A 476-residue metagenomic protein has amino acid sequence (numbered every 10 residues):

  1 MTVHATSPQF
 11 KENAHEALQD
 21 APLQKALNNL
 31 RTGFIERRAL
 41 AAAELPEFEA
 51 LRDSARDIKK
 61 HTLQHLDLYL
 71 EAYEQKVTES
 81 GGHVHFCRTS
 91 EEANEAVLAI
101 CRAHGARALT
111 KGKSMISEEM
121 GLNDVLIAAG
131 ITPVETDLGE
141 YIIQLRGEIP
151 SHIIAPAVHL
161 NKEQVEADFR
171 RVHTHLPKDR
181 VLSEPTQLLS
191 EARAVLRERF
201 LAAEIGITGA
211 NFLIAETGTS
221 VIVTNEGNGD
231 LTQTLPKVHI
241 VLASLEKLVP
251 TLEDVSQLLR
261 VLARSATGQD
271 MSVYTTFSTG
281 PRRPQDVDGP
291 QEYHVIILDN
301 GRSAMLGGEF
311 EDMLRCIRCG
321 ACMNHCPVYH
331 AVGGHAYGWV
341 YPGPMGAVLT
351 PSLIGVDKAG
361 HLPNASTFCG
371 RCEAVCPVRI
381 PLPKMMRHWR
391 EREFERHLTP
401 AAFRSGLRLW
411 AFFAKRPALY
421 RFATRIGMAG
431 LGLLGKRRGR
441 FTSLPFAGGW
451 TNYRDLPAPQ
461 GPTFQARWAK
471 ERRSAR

Functional and structural regions predicted by a protein language model:
M1-F310: The feature marks the mature, well-folded catalytic cores of soluble enzymes
T6-F34, E44, H388, A411-R476: Intrinsic disorder at enzyme termini
E92, S272-Q285, R318, G333 (+3 more regions): A glycine-rich phosphate-binding loop feature that marks nucleotide/adenosyl-phosphate handling sites
I100-C101, L259-L262, C369, W389-R392 (+1 more regions): Alpha-helix boundary/capping residues
T217-T219, E253, T279-R282, P342 (+6 more regions): Short capping/connector residues at structural and topological boundaries
Q285-M313, N324, V328-K436, F441: Ferredoxin-type iron-sulfur electron-transfer modules in oxidoreductases and energy-metabolism complexes
